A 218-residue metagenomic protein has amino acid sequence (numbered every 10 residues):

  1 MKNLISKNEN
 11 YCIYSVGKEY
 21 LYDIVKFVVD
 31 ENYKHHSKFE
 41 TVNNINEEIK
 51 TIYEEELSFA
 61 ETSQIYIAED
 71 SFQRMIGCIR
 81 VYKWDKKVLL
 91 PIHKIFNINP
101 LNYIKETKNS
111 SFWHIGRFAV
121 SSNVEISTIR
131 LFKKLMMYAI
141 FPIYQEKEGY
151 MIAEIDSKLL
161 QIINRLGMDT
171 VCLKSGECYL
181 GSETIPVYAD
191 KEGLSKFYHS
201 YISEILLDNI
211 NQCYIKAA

Functional and structural regions predicted by a protein language model:
M1-I49, E54-L57, Y144-A218: Terminal substrate-recognition subdomain of acyl/acetyltransferases
Y11, Y66, I79, W113 (+1 more regions): A broad, low-specificity signal marking well-ordered, structured residues that form hydrophobic/aromatic
E55-I67, V88-L89: A short helix-loop-beta-strand connector motif used in the catalytic cores of GNAT acetyltransferases and, in some
A60-S63, I76, K108-S110: Short connector loops at helix/strand junctions that flank enzyme active sites, especially segments positioning acidic
I67, Q73-K83: Conserved beta-strand in the GNAT
D70, K83-D85, A119, K191: Short, flexible loop/turn elements at secondary-structure junctions
V81-K87, T107: Acetyl-CoA-dependent GNAT
P91-T170, K174-E177, G181-I185: Acyl-donor binding region in acyl/amide transferases
